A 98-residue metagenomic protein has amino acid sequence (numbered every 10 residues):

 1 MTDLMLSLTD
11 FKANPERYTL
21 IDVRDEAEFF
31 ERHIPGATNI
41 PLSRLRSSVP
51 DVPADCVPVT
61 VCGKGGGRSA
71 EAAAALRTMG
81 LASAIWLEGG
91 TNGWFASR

Functional and structural regions predicted by a protein language model:
M1-T19, D25-V59, K64-R98: Rhodanese-like catalytic fold shared by cysteine-dependent sulfurtransferases and DSP/PTP-type phosphatases
